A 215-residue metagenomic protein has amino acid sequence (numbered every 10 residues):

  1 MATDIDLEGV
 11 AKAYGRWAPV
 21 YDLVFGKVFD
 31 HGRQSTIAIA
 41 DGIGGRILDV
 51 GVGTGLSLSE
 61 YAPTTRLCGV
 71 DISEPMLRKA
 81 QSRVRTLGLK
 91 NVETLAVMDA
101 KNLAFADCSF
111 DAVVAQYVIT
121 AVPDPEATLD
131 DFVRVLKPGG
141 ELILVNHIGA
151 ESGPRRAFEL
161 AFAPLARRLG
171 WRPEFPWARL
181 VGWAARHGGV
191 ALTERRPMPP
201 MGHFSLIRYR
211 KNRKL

Functional and structural regions predicted by a protein language model:
M1-R16: N-terminal, positively charged/glycine-rich alpha-helical extensions of SAM-dependent methyltransferases
F25, V145-P200, S205: C-terminal alpha-helical "lid/dimerization" subdomain adjacent to the S-adenosyl-L-methionine
K27-G44: Conserved alpha-helix/loop element of class I SAM-dependent methyltransferases that forms part of the SAM/SAH-binding
R46, R66, G139-E141: Short glycine-centered segments of the SAM/dcSAM-binding site in methyltransferase folds
L48, G53-N102: Class I SAM-dependent methyltransferase SAM/SAH-binding core
K101-A112: A short acidic, Gly/Pro-enriched loop at the edge of an enzyme's catalytic core that lines a small-molecule cofactor
A112-D124: A short SAM/SAH-binding and catalytic strip from SAM-dependent methyltransferases
E126-P138: A short glycine-rich, Lys/Arg-flanked "PGG" loop and its adjoining helix->strand segment in the class I
